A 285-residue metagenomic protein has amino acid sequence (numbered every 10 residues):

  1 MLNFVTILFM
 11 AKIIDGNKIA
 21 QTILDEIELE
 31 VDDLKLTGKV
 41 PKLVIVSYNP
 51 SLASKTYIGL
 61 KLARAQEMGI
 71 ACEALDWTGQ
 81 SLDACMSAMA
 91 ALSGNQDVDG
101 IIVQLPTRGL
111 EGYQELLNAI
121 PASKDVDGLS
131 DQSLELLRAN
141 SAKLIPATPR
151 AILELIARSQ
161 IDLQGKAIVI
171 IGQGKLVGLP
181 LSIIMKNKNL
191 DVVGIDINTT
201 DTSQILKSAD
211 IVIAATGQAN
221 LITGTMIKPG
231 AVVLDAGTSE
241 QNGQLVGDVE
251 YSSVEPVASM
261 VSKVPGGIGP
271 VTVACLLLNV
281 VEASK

Functional and structural regions predicted by a protein language model:
M1-F9: Short, Lys/Arg-enriched N-terminal segments with co-localized hydrophobic residues within the first ~10-30 amino acids
M10-K39: Positively charged, low-complexity intrinsically disordered leader regions
P41-N49: Short beta-strand segments enriched in small/hydrophobic residues
P50-A63, K143-V232, A236, Q244-V249: Glycine-rich phosphate/diphosphate-binding loop of Rossmann-like nucleotide-binding domains
A65-G79, V192-I195: Short beta-strand elements in bilobed, periplasmic/extracellular small-molecule ligand-binding domains
A84-Q96: Short, well-structured alpha-helical segments in soluble
G100-L163: Anion-binding alpha/beta catalytic cores of soluble intermediary-metabolism enzymes, centered on
L116, G237-S284: Rossmann-fold NAD(P)-binding glycine/threonine-rich loop
